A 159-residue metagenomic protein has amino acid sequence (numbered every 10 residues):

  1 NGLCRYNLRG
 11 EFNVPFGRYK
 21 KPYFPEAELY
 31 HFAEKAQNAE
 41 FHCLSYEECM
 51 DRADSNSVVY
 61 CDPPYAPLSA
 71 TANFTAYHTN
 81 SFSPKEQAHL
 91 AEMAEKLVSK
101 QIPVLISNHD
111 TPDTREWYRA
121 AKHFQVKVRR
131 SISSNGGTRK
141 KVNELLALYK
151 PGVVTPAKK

Functional and structural regions predicted by a protein language model:
N1-T75, H89, K96-K100: SAM-dependent nucleic-acid methyltransferase catalytic core
Y19, E48, R130-N135, V154: A broad, structure-centric signal for solvent-exposed, well-ordered loop/edge residues that line or flank functional
E28, N108-P112, P151: Short, polar loop motifs at secondary-structure junctions
S45, K127, P151: Residues at the C-termini of beta-strands that transition into short coil/loop
S55-N143: Conserved acidic-Pro-Pro-aromatic motif
L146-Y149: Short, well-ordered beta-strand micro-motif
P151-K159: Flexible, glycine-/basic-rich loop-and-beta segments that form/coincide with the SAM-dependent methyltransferase
